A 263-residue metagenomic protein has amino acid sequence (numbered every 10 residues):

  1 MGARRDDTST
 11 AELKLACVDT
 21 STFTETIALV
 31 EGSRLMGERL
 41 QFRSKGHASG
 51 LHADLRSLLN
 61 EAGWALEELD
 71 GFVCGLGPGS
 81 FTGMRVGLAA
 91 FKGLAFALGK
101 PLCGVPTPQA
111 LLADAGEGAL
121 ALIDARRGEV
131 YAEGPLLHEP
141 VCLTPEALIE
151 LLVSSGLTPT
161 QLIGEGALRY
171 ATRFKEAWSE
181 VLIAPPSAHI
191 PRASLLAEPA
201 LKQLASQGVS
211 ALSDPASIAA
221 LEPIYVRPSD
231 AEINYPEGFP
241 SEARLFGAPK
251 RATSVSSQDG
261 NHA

Functional and structural regions predicted by a protein language model:
G2-L76, I190, N261-A263: N-terminal beta-alpha supersecondary unit
A3-L13, R34, L40, G46 (+5 more regions): Surface "functional belts" at beta-alpha junctions
E25, G128-V130, L221: Change "...and in nucleic-acid phosphodiester-cleaving endonucleases..." to "...and in nucleic-acid processing enzymes
A62-E67, A95-V105, G208-A211: Phosphate-handling active-site elements
A62-E67, S154-T158, L204: Glycine-rich phosphate-binding loop signature in dinucleotide/nucleotide-binding domains
G71-L102: DPxDG-like acidic metal-binding loop motif
P186-Y225: Glycine-rich phosphate-binding/hydrolytic loop that grips phosphoryl groups
